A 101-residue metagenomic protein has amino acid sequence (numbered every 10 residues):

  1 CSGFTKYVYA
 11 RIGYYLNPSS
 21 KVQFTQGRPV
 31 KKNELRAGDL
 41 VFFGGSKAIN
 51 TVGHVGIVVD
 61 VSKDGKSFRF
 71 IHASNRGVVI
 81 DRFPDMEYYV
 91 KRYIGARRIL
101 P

Functional and structural regions predicted by a protein language model:
C1-A37: Catalytic cysteine-centered active-site loop
G13, K21, G27, I49 (+2 more regions): Generic secondary-structure boundary/loop-capping signal
E34, I49-T51: A structural signal for short secondary-structure junctions
L40: Glycine-rich phosphate-binding loop
V52-P101: Aromatic- and glycine-rich peptidoglycan recognition patches
